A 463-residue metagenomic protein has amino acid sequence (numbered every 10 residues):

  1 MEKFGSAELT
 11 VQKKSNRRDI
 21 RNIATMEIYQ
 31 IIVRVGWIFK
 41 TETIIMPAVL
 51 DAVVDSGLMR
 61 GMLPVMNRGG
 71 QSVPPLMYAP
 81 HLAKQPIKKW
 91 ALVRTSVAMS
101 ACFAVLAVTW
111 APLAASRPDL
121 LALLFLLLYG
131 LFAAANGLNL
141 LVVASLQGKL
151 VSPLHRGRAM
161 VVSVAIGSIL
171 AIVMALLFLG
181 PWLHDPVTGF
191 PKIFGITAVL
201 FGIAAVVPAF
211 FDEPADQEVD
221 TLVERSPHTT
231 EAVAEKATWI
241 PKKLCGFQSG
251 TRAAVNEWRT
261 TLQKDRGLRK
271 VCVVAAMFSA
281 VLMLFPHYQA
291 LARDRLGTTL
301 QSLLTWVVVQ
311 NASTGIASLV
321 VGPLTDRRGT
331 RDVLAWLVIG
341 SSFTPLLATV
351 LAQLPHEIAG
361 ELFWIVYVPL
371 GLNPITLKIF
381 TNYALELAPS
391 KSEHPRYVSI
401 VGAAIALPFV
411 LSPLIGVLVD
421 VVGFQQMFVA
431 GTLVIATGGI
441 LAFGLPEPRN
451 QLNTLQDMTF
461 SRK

Functional and structural regions predicted by a protein language model:
E2-V73, A104-A107, G267-V308: Helix-loop boundary and gating motifs at the non-cytosolic
G5-I20, Q217-V273, M458-K463: Juxtamembrane intracellular "pre-TM" segments in multi-pass secondary transporters
T25-T43, L63-A79, T95-M99, L128-E213 (+3 more regions): Substrate-agnostic recognition of the 12-TM MFS/MFS-like secondary transporter fold
A83-S100, R327-S341: Cytoplasmic membrane-interface "Motif A"-like loop-to-helix N-cap segments of 12-TM Major Facilitator Superfamily
V97-P118, I339-E357: C-terminal ends and interior cores of transmembrane alpha-helices in multi-pass membrane transporters/permeases
A101-V108, V173, L200-V207, F343-V350 (+1 more regions): Transmembrane-helix signature of multi-pass solute transporters
V206-R225, F443-Q456: Helix-loop junctions on the cytosolic side of multi-pass membrane transporters, especially the intracellular loop
D332-L377: C-terminal transmembrane helical hairpin of 12-TM major facilitator-type secondary transporters
